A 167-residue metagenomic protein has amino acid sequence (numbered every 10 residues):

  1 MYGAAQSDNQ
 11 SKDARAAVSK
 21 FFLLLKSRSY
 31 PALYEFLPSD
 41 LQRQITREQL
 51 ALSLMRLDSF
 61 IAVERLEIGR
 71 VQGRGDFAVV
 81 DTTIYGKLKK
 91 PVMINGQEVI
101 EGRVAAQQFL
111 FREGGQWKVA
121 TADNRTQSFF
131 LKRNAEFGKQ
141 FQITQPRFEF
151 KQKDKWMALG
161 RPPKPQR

Functional and structural regions predicted by a protein language model:
M1-S27, E35: Short, low-complexity N-terminal intrinsically disordered segments enriched in polar/charged residues
S7-Q10, R43, V99: Alpha-helix initiation/capping motif
S19-S29, M55-E64: N-terminal short leaders/motifs
Y30-Q49: Short, solvent-exposed secondary-structure junction/capping segments
E35, V79-T83, Q108-F109, K118-T121: Soluble periplasmic/extracytoplasmic beta-strand elements of cell-envelope proteins
Q42, L88-K90, T126-L131: A short local loop/turn or secondary-structure capping micro-motif enriched for an aromatic residue
L52-Q107, Q152-R167: Surface-exposed, charged secondary-structure patches
N95, I100-A105, R112-R167: Low-complexity, intrinsically disordered terminal/linker segments enriched in charged and Gly/Pro repeats
